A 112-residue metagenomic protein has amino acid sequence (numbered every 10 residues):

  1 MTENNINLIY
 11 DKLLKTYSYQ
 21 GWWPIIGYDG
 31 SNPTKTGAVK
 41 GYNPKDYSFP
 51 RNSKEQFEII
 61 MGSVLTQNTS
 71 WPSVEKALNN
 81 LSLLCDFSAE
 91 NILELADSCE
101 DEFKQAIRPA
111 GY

Functional and structural regions predicted by a protein language model:
M1-Y112: N-terminal polyanion-binding entry modules of DNA glycosylases/AP lyases and select other DNA-binding proteins
